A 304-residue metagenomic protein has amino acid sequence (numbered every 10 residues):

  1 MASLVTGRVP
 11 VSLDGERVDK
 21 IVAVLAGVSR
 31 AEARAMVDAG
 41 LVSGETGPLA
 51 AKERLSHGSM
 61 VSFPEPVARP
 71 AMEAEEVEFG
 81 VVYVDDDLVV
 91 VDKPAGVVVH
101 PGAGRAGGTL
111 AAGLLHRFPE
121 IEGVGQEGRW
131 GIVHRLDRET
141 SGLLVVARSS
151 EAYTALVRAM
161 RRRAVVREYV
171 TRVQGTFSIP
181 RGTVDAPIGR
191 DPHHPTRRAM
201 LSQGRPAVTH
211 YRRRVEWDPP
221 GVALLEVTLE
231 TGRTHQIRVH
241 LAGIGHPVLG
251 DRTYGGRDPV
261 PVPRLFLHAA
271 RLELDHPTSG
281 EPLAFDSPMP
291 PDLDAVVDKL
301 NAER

Functional and structural regions predicted by a protein language model:
M1-R304: RNA pseudouridine synthases
